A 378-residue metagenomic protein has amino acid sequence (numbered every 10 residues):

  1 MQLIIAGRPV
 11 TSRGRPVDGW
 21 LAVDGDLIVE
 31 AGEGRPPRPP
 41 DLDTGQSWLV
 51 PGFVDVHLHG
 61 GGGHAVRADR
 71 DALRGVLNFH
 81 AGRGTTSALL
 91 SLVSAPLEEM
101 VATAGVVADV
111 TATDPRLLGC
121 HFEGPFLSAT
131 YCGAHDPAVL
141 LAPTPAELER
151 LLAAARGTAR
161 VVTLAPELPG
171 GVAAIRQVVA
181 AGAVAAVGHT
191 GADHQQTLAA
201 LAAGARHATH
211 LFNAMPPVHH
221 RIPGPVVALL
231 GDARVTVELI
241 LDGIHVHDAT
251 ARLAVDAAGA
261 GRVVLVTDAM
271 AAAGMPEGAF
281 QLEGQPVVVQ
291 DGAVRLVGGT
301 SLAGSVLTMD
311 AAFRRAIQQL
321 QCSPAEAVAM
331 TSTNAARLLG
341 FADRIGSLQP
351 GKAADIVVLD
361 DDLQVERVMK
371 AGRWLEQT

Functional and structural regions predicted by a protein language model:
M1-P37, M369, R373: N-terminal metal-binding scaffold of metallo-dependent hydrolase/deaminase domains
Q2-A6, P36-R74, N78: Replace "His-x-His-based motif
G7, R337, S347-T378: C-terminal cap of metal-dependent C-N hydrolases
H57, H80, F122, V178 (+5 more regions): Conserved, mostly hydrophobic/aromatic
H59-G61, R74-T103, R116-A129, A155-E167 (+4 more regions): Divalent metal-dependent hydrolysis catalytic cores, especially in the metallo-beta-lactamase
N78-L89, S128-R156, A199-L211, M215 (+2 more regions): Active-site gating loops and adjacent loop-to-helix segments of metal-dependent hydrolytic enzymes
E149, A153-M275, L375: Active-site core of metal-dependent hydrolases
V227-L239, G243, V255-T267, A273-L359: His/Asp/Glu-enriched, well-ordered alpha-helical/loop segment that forms or immediately abuts the divalent-metal
